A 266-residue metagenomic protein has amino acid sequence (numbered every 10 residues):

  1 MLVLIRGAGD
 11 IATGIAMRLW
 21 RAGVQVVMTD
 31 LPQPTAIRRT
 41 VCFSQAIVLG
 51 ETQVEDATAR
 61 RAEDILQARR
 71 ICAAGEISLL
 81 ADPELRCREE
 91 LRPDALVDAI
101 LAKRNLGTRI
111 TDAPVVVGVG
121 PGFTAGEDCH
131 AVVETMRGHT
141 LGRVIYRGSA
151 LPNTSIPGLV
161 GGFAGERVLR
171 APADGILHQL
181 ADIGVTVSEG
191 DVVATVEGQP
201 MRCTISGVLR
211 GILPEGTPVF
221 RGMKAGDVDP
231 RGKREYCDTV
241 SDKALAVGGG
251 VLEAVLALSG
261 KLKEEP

Functional and structural regions predicted by a protein language model:
M1-P266: Well-ordered secondary-structure scaffolds
